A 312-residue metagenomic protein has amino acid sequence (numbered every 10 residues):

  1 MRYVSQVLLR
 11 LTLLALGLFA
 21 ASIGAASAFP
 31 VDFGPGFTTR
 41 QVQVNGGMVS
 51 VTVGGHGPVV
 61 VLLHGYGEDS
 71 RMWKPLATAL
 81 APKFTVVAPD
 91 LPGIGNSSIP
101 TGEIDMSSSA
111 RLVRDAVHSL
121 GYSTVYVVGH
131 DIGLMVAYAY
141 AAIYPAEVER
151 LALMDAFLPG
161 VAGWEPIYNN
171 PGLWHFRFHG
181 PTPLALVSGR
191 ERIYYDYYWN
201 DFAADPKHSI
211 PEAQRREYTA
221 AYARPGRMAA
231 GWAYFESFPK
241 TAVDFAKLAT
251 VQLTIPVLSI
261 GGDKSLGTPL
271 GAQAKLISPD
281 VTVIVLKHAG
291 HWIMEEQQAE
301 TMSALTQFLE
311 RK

Functional and structural regions predicted by a protein language model:
R2-T12: Bacterial N-terminal signal peptides that target proteins for export
R10-S22: Bacterial N-terminal signal peptides
G24-S27: Sec/Tat signal peptide C-region and signal peptidase I cleavage site
F29-R40, G46-V49, V59, V87 (+4 more regions): Flexible "cap/lid" subdomain of the alpha/beta-hydrolase fold that forms the substrate-access gate
V53-N96: Conserved HGGG/HGGXW glycine-rich cap/lid loop of the alpha/beta-hydrolase fold
D69-S70, M135, A289-G290: A short, glycine- and basic residue-enriched loop/turn that sits immediately adjacent to a domain's principal
R71-K74, T78, R111, Y138 (+3 more regions): Surface-exposed alpha-helical interface segments used for non-catalytic interactions
A289-Q298, M302: Catalytic histidine-centered segment of alpha/beta-hydrolase-like enzymes
